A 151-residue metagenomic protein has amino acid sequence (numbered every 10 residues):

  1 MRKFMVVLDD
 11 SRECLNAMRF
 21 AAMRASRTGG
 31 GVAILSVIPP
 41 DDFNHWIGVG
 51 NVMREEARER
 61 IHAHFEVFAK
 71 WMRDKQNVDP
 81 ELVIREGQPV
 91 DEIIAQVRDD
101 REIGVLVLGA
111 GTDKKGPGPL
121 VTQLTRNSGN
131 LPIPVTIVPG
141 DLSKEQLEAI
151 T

Functional and structural regions predicted by a protein language model:
R2-G48, N130-L131: Small/aliphatic-rich secondary-structure junction motif
S11-E13, E86-V90, T112-D113: Short beta->alpha connector loops
A17, N44-I47, I94-A95, G118-P119 (+1 more regions): Short, well-ordered secondary-structure micro-motifs
A33-L35, E81-R85, T136-V138: General small-molecule cofactor/ligand-binding pocket signal
S36-A63, E145-T151: Acidic, proline/glycine-rich short linear motifs
M53-E81: Helix-adjacent hinge/juxtasegments
R73-L106, T151: Structural beta-alpha unit
R98-T151: Gly/Ser-rich helix-loop-strand patches that form or flank binding pockets for ribonucleotide-derived cofactors
